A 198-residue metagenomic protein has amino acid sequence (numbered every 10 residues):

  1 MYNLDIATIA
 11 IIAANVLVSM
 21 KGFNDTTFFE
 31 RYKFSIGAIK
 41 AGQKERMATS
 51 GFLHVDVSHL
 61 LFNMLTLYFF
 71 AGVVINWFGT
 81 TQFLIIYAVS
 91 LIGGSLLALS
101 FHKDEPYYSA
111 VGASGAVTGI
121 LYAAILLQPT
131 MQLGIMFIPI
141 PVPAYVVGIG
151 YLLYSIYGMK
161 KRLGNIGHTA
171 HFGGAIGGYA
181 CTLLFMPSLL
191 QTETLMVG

Functional and structural regions predicted by a protein language model:
M1-G198: A detector for small-residue-rich transmembrane helices and their helix-helix packing motifs
